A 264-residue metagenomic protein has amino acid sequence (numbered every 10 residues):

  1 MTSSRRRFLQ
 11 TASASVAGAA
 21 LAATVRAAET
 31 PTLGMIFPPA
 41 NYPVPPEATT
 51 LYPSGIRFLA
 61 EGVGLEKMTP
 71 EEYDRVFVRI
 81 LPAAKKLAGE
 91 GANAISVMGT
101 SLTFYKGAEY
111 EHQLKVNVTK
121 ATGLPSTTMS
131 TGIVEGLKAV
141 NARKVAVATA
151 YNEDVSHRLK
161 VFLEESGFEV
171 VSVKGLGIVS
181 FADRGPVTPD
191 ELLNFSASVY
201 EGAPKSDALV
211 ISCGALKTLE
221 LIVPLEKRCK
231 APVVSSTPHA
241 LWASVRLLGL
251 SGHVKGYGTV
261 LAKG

Functional and structural regions predicted by a protein language model:
M1-V16: N-terminal secretory signal peptides and thylakoid transit peptides that target proteins across membranes
A28-P82, D154-S156, V161-T188: N-terminal glycine-rich anion-binding loop in soluble enzyme alpha/beta folds
I36, N93-M98, A146-V147, S206-C213: Periplasmic-binding protein-like
T103-P125: Glycine/small-residue-rich loop that forms an oxyanion/phosphate-binding "nest" at active or ligand-binding sites
V118-F181, A262: Conserved beta-alpha
S180-F181, V233-S251: Short, flexible loop segments at boundaries between secondary-structure elements
S196-L225, S235, A240-L241: Hydrophobic alpha-helical
